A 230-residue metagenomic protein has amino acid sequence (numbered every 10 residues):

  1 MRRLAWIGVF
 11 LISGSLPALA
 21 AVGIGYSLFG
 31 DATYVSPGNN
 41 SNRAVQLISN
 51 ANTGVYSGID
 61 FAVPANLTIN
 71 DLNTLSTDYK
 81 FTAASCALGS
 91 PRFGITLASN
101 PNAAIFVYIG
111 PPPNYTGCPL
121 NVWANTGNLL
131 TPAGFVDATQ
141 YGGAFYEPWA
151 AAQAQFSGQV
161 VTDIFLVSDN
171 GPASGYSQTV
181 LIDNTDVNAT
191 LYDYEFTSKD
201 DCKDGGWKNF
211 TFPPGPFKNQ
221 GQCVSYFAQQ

Functional and structural regions predicted by a protein language model:
M1-A20: Sec-dependent, cleavable N-terminal signal peptides
L19-D31: Extracellular carbohydrate-recognition regions
V35-G58: Short carbohydrate-recognition loop motifs
N42, L72-S76, L88-G94, V161-D163 (+1 more regions): Extracellular structured ligand-interaction cores
V63-L75, Q155-G158: Extracellular/lumenal carbohydrate-interaction signature centered on repeated Trp-anchored short motifs
N66, K80-A150: Extracellular ligand-binding interfaces
N125-E195: Terminal, low-complexity interaction segments
Y194-Q230: Soluble extracellular-acting proteins and domains
